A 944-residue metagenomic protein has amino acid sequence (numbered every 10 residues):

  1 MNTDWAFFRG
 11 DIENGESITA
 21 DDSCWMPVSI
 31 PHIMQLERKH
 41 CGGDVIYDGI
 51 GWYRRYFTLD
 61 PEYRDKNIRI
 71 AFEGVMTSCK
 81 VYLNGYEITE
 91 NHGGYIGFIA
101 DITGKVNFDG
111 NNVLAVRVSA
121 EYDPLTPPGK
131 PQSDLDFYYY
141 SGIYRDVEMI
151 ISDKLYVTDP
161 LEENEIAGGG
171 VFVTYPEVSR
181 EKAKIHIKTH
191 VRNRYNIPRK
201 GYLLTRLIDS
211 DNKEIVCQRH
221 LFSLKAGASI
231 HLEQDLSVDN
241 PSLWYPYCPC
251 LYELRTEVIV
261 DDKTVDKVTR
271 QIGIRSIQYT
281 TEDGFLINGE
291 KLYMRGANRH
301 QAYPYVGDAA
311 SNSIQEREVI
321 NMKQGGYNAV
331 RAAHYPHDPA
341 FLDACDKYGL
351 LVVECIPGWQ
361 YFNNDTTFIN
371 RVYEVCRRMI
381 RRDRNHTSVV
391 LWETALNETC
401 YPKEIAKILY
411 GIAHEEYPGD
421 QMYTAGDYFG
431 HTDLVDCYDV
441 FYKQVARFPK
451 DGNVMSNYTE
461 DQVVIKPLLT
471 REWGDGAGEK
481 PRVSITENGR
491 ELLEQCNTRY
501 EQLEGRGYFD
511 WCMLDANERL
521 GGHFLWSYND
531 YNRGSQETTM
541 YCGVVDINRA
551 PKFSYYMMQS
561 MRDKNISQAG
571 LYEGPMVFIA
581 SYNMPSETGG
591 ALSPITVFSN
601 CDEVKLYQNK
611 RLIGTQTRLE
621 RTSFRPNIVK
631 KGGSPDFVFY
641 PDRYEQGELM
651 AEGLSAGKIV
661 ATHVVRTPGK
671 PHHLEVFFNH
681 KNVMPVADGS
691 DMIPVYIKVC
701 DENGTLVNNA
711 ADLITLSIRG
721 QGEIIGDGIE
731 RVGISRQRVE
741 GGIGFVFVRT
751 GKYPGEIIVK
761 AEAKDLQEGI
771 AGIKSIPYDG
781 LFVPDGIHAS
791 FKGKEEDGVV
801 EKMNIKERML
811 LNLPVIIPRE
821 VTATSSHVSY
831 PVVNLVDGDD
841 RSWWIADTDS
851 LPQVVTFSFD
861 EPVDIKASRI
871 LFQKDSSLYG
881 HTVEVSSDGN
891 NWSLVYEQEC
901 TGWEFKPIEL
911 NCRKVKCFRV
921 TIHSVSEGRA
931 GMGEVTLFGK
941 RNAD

Functional and structural regions predicted by a protein language model:
M1-A71, P127-D134, Y140-I143, D153-L155 (+4 more regions): Extended carbohydrate-recognition surfaces in non-catalytic/accessory domains of CAZymes and lectin-like proteins
M1-R38, R117, E121-T126, G142-Y144 (+12 more regions): Accessory carbohydrate-binding/adhesion or oligomerization-edge regions at the termini of glycan-active proteins
A6-D11, D48-N164, R194-Y195, L350-V353 (+3 more regions): Accessory beta-strand-rich segments of carbohydrate-active enzymes
W25, S29, L83, G793-P862 (+3 more regions): Disordered, acidic Ser/Thr/Pro-rich linker "stalks" and the adjacent N-terminal cap of the next globular domain
H32-F72, M76-H92, D123-P124, K154-E163 (+5 more regions): Active-site-adjacent substrate/metal-binding segments within catalytic domains of carbohydrate-active enzymes
I187-V191, E257, S581, S593-S599 (+6 more regions): Beta-strand-rich structural segments
V319-N321, A329-M558, L571-A580, P585-S586 (+1 more regions): Substrate-binding/catalytic cleft of secreted carbohydrate-active enzymes, primarily glycoside hydrolases
D849-L851, K874-N942: Trp- and acidic/polar-enriched beta-sheet ligand-binding modules for extracellular glycan and matrix recognition
